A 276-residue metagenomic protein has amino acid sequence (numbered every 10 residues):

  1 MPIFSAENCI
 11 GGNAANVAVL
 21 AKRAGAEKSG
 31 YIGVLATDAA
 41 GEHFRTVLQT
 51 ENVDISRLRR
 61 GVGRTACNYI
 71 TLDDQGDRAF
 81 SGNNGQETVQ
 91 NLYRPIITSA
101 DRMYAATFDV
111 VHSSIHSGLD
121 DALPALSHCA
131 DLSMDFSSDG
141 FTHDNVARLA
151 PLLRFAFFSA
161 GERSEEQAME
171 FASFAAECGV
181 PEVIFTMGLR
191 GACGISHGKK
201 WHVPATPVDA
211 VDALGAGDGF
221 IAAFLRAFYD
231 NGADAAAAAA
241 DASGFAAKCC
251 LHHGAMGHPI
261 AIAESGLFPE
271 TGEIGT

Functional and structural regions predicted by a protein language model:
P2-V19: Short catalytic helix/loop segments, enriched in acidic residues and glycine and frequently bearing histidine
F4, G25-D109, G266-T276: Conserved N-terminal subdomain of the carbohydrate kinase-like
A18-K28, A227-N231: Alpha-helix C-terminal capping segments
V89-A100, S113-G118, D135-N145: Active-site glycine-rich loop that binds ribose-phosphate moieties when present
A106-T107, D120-L132: Glycosyltransferases and closely related glycan-assembly transferases that use nucleotide-activated donors
D109-V110, F155: Structural motif
S127-H202: Conserved phosphate/ATP/ADP-binding segment of small-molecule kinases
M169-T276: Conserved phosphate-binding/catalytic region of the ribokinase-like
